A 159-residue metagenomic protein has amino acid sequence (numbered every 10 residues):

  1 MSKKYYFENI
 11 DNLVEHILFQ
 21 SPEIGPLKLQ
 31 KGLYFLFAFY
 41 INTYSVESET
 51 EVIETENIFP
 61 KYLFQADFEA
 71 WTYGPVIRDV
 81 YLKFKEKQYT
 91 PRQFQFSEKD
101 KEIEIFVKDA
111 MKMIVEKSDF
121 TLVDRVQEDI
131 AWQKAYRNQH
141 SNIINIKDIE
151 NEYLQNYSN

Functional and structural regions predicted by a protein language model:
M1-N159: Domain-edge interaction signal
